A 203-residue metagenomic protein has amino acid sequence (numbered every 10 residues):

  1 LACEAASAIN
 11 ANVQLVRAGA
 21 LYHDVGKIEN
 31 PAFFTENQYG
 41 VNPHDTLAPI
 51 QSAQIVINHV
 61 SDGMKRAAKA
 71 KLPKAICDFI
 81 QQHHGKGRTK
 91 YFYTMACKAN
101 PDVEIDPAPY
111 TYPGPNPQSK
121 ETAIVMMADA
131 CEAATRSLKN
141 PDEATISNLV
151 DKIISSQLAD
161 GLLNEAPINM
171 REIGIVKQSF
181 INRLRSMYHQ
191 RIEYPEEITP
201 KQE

Functional and structural regions predicted by a protein language model:
C3-E143, S147-V150, S155-D160: Divalent metal-dependent catalytic cores for phosphoryl transfer on phosphate-bearing substrates
L47-I50, A128, P141, T145-E203: Long, compositionally biased intrinsically disordered regions
